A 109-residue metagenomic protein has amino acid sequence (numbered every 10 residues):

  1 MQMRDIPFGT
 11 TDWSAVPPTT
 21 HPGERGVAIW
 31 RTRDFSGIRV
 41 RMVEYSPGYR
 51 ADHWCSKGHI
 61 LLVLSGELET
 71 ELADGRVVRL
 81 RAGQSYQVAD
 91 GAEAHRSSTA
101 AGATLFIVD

Functional and structural regions predicted by a protein language model:
M1-M42: A short, N-terminal "cap"/entry segment at the start of jelly-roll beta-barrel domains of the cupin/DSBH fold
S36-C55, L80, A89-A92: Conserved short histidine dyad/triad with adjacent acidic residue
I38-V40, G58, A103-L105: Structural motif
W54-S56, I60-A82: A short beta-strand-loop-beta hairpin characteristic of the jelly-roll/cupin
E71, V88-A89: A generic structural signal for residues embedded in beta-strands
R81, A89-D109: Ligand-binding loop in jelly-roll beta-barrel domains
